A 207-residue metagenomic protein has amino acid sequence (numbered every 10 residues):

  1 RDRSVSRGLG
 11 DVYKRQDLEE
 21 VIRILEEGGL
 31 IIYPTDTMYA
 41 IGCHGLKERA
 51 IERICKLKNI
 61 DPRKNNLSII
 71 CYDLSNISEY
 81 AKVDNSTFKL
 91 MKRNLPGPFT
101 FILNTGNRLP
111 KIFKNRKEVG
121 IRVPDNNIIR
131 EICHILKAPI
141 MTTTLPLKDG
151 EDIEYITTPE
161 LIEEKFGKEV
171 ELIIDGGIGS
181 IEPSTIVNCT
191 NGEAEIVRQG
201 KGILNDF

Functional and structural regions predicted by a protein language model:
R1-Y13: Single conserved hydrophobic/aromatic residue that forms the stacking wall/gate of nucleotide- or nucleobase-binding
E20-G28: Glycine-rich phosphate/diphosphate-binding loops that line cofactor/substrate pockets in enzymes
E27-L30, M38-G97: A phosphate-binding glycine/aspartate-rich beta-alpha loop in the early core of alpha/beta enzymes
P34-M38, T142-L145: Ser/Thr-glycine-rich phosphate-binding loops at phosphate-binding pockets of nucleotides, nucleotide cofactors
I41-G42, T100-I102, P183-N188: Short beta-strand scaffold segments in enzyme catalytic cores
D73, T105, C189-E193: Short acidic-glycine loop/turn motifs at beta-strand connectors
K111-N115, V119-N191: Conserved phosphate- and dinucleotide-binding cores of soluble alpha/beta proteins, encompassing both enzyme active
I186, G192-F207: C-terminal beta-strand edge segments of enzyme domains
